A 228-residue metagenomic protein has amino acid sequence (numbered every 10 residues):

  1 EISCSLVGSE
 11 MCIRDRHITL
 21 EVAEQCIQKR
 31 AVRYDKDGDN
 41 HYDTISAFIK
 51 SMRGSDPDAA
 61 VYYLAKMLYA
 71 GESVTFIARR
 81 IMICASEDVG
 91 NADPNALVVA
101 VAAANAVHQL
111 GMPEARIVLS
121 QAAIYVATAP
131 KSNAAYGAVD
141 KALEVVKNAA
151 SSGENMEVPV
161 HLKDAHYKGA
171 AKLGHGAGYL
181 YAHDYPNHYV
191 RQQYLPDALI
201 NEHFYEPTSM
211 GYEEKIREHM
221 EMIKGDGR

Functional and structural regions predicted by a protein language model:
E1-I13: Single conserved hydrophobic/aromatic residue that forms the stacking wall/gate of nucleotide- or nucleobase-binding
S3, K36-N40, M52-R53, A70 (+2 more regions): Replace "in large, NTP-powered and nucleic-acid-processing enzymes" with "in large, NTP-powered factors and other
H17: Conserved P-loop NTPase nucleotide-binding/switch module
Q28-K66: Conserved helicase/translocase motor-coupling segment
D56-A59, Y63-H183, N187, P196-D197 (+1 more regions): Terminal-proximal interaction/regulatory segments of ATP-powered molecular machines
